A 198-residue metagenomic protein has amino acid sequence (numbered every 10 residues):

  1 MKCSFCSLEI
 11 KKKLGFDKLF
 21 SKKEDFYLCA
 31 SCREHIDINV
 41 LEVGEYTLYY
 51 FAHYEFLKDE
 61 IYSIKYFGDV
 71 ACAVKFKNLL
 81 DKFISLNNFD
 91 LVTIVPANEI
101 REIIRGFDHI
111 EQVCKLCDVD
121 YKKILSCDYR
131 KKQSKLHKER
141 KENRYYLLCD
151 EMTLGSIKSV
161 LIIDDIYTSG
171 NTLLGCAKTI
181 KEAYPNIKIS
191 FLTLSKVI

Functional and structural regions predicted by a protein language model:
M1-V43: N-terminal cysteine/histidine-rich coordination modules
D25-L91, N98-D108, L125-S156, S195-I198: Active-site-facing substrate-recognition patch
K75-L79, Q112, G175, T179: Alpha-helical elements of Rossmann-like donor-binding domains used by nucleotide-donor carbohydrate transfer enzymes
L91-T93, L161: Conserved beta-strand elements of the Class I
V95-P96, D164: Short His-Asn-centered micro-motif
F107, V113-L116: Extracytoplasmic small-molecule ligand-binding "clamshell" domains of the periplasmic binding protein/Venus flytrap
C117-I124, H137-I198: Long C-terminal interaction/binding lobes of large macromolecular proteins
